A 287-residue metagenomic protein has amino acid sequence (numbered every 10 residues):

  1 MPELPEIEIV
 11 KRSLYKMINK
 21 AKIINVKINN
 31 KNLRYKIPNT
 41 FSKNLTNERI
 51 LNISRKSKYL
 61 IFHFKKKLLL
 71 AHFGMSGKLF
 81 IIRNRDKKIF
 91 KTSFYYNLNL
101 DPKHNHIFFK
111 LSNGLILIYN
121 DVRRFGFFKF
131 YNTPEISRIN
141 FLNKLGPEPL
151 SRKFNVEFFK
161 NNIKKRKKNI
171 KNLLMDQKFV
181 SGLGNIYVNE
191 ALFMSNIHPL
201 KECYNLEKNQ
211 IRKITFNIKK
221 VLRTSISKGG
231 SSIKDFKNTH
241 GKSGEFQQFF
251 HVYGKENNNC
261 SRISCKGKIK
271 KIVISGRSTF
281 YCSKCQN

Functional and structural regions predicted by a protein language model:
M1-N120, F125-G126, N258, R262 (+1 more regions): A cross-family signal for N-terminal binding/gating loops and helix N-caps that shape access to the active site
P2, E6, S151, Q210: Catalytic cores of large soluble enzymes that bind and process phosphate-bearing ligands
Y15, K22-F41, L51, I61 (+3 more regions): Basic, nucleic-acid-binding surfaces and adjacent catalytic neighborhoods in DNA/RNA-processing proteins
K65-G182, Y187-M194, E202, N209: Phosphate/anion-contacting hairpin/loop surfaces
